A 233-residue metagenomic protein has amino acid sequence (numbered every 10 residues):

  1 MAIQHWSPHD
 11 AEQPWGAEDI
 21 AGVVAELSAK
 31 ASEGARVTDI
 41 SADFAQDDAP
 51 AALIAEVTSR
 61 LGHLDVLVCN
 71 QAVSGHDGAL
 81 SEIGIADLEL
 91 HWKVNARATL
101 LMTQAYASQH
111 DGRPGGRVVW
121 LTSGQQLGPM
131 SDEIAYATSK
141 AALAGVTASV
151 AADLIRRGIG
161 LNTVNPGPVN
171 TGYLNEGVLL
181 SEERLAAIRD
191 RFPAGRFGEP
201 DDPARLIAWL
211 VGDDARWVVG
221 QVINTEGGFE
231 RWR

Functional and structural regions predicted by a protein language model:
M1-L61, G75-G78: Short-chain dehydrogenase/reductase
W15-E18, A51, A72-E89, D132-A135 (+2 more regions): Conserved mid-core segment of classical short-chain dehydrogenase/reductases
D77, A208, V219-R233: Short C-terminal tail/terminal secondary-structure segment of NAD(P)H-dependent dehydrogenase/reductase domains
S81-L100, V119, L143, A194: Catalytic Tyr-X3-Lys loop
T103, S139, T147: Active-site helix of classical SDR
S108, A152-R156, R216: Alpha-helical segment proximal to the catalytic Tyr-Lys
G115, I155, G160, V218-G220: Short, small/polar-rich loop/turn modules that mediate ligand/substrate recognition or access, typified
L127, L161, N165-E176: Short, flexible catalytic-loop segment of classical short-chain dehydrogenase/reductase
